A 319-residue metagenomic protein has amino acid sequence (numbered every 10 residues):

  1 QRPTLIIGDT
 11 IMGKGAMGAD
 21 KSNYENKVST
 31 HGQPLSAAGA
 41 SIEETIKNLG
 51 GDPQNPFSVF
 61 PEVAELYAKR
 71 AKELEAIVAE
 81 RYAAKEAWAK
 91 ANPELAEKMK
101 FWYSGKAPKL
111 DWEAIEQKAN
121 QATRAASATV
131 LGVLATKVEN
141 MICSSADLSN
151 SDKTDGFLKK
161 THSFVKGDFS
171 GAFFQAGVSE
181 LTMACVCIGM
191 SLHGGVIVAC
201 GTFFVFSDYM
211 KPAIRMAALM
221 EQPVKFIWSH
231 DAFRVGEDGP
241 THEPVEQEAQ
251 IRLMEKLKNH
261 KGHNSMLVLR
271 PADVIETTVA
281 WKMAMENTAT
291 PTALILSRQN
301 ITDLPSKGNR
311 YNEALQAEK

Functional and structural regions predicted by a protein language model:
Q1-K109: Long, well-ordered, tryptophan-enriched scaffold segments
A64-L315: Thiamine diphosphate
